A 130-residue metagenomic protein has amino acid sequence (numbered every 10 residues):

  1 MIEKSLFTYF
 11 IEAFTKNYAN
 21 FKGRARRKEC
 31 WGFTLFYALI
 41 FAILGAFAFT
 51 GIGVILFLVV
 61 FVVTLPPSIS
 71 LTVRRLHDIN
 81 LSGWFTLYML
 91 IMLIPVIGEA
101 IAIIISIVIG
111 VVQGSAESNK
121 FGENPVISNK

Functional and structural regions predicted by a protein language model:
M1-F36, P67-F85, V108-K130: Membrane-interface extramembranous regions at the lipid-water interface
K28-T72, I79-V111: Hydrophobic alpha-helical transmembrane segments in multi-pass membrane proteins
